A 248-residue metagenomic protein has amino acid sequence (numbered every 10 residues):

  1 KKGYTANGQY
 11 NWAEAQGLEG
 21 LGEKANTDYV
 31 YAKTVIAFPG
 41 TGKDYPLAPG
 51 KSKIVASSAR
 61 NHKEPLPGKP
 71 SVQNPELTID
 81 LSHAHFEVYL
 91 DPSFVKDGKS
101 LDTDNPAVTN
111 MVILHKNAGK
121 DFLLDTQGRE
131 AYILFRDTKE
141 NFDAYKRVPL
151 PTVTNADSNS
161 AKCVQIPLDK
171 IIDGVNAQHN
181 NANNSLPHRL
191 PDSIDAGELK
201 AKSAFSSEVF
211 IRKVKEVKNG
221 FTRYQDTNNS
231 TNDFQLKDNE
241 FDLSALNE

Functional and structural regions predicted by a protein language model:
G3-Q225, N229-N232: Solvent-exposed beta-edge/loop recognition patches
Y224-E248: A recurrent domain-boundary module in secreted/ectodomain proteins
